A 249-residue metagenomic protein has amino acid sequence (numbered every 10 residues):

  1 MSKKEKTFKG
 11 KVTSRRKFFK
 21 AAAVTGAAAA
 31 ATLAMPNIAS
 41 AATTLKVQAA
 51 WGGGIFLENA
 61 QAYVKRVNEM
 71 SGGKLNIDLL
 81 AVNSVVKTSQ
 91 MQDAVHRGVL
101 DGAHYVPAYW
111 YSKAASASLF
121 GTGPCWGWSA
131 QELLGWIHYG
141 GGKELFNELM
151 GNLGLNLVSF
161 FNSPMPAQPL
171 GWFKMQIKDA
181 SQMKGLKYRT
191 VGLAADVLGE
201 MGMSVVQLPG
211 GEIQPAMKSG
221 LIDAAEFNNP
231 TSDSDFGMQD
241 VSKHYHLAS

Functional and structural regions predicted by a protein language model:
M1-T13: Secretory targeting signals
G10-I38, A42-L133, E148-S249: N-terminal secretory/targeting leader peptides
E144-L145: Short, solvent-exposed helix-to-loop capping segments enriched in aromatics
